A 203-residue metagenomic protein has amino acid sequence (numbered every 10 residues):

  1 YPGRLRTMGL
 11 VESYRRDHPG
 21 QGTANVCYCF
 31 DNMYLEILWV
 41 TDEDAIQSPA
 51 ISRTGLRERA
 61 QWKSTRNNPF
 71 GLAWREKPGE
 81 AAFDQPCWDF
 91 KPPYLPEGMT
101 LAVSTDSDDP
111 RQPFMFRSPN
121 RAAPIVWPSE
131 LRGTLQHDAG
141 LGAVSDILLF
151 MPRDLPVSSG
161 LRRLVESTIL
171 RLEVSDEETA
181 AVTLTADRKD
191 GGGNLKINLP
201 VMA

Functional and structural regions predicted by a protein language model:
Y1-A203: Amphipathic alpha-helical "stalk" segments
